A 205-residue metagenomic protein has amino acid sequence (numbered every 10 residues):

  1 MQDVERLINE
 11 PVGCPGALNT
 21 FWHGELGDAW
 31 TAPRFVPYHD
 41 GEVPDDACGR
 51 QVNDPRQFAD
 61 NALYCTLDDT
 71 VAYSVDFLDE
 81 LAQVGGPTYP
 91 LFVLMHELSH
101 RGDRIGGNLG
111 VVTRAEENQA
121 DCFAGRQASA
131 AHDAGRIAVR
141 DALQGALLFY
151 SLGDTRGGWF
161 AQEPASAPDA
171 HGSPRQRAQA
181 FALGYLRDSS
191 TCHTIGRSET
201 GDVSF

Functional and structural regions predicted by a protein language model:
M1-R50, R187, T191-R197: A metal-dependent hydrolase signature that marks the N-terminal structural subdomain at the beginning of catalytic folds
V12-P15, E25-L26, D121-G158: Short helix/loop segments within enzyme catalytic domains that coordinate or immediately flank catalytic cofactors
D40-A72: Catalytic zinc-binding patch centered on the HExxH motif and its immediate surroundings that defines zinc-dependent
V71-S74, R101, C122: Structural recognition of the beta-strand scaffold that forms the well-ordered cores of secreted hydrolase catalytic
V75-F92, L109-R114: Short pre-active-site segment immediately N-terminal to the catalytic Zn-binding motif
Y89-E97, R101: Short alpha-helical catalytic segment bearing the HExxH-like zincin motif of zinc-dependent metalloproteases
L98-R114, R126-D133: Catalytic Zn2+-binding segment of zinc metalloproteases
W159-F205: Pan-zinc metallopeptidase signature
